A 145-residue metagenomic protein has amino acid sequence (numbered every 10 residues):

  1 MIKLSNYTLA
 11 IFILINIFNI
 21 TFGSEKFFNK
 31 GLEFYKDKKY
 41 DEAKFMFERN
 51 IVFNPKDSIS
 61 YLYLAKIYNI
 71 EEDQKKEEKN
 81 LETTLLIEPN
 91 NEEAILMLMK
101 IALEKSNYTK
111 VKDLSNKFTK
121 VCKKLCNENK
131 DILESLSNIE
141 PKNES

Functional and structural regions predicted by a protein language model:
K36-D37, I70-E71, E104, S135-K142: Register position in tetratricopeptide repeats
R49-N50, T83-T84, K117-F118: Canonical positions in the second alpha-helix
F53, I87, K120-K124: Structural marker of alpha-solenoid helical repeat scaffolds
D57, N91, L125-C126: Residue-level recognition of tetratricopeptide repeat
Y63, M97, D131-S135: Canonical tetratricopeptide repeat
K112-S145: Terminal, low-structured helical/coil segments at or just beyond the last alpha-helical repeat
